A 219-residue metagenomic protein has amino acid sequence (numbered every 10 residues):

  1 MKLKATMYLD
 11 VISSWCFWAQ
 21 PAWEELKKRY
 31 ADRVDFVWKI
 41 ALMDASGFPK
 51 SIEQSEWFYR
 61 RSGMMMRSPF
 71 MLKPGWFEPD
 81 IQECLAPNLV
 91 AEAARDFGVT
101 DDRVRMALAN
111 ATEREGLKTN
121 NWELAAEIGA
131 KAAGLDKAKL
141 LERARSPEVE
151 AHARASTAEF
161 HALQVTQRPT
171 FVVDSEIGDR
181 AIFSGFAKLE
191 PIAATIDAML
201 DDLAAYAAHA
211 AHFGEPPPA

Functional and structural regions predicted by a protein language model:
M1-T6: Extreme N-terminal starter segment of soluble prokaryotic enzymes
Y8, I12, Q20-K28, N110-A219: C-terminal cap of thioredoxin/glutaredoxin-like
F17-E115, A210-P216: Structural alpha/beta surface segment adjacent to cysteine/selenocysteine redox centers across thiol/disulfide enzymes
